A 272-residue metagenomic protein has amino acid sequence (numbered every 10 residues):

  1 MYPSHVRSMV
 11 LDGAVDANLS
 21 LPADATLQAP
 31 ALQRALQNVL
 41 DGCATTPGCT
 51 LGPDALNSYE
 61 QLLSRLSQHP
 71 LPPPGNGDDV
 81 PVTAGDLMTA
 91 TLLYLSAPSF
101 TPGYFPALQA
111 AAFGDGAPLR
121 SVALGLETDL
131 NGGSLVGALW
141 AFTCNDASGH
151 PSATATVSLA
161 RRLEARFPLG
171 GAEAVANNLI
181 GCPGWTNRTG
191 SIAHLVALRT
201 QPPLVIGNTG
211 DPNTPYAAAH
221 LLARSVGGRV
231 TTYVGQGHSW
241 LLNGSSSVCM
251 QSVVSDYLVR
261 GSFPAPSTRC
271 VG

Functional and structural regions predicted by a protein language model:
Y2-N57, P106-L130: A catalytic-pocket lid/entrance helix-loop region that shapes and gates access to the active site across common
L56-T200, G244-S245: Alpha/beta-hydrolase fold active-site neighborhood
C144, D211, L222, V230 (+1 more regions): Hydrophobic, well-ordered secondary-structure elements that form the walls of internal hydrophobic environments
R199, L204-G207, D211: Short beta-strand/loop motif that positions the catalytic acidic residue of the alpha/beta-hydrolase fold
Q201, V234-G272: Catalytic active-site module of serine/aspartate enzymes centered on a nucleophile-bearing elbow/loop
P212-A217: Conserved alpha/beta-hydrolase "acid-adjacent" motif
A219-G227, T231-H238: C-terminal soluble interaction/assembly domains
